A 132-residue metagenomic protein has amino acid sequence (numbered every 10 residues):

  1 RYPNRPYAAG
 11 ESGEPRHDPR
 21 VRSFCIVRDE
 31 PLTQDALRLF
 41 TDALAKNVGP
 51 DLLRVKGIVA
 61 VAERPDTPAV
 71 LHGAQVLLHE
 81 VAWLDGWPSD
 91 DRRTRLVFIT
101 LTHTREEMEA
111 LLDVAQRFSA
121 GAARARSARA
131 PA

Functional and structural regions predicted by a protein language model:
R1-D90, T94, L101-A132: C-terminal accessory "lid"/substrate-recognition subdomains
